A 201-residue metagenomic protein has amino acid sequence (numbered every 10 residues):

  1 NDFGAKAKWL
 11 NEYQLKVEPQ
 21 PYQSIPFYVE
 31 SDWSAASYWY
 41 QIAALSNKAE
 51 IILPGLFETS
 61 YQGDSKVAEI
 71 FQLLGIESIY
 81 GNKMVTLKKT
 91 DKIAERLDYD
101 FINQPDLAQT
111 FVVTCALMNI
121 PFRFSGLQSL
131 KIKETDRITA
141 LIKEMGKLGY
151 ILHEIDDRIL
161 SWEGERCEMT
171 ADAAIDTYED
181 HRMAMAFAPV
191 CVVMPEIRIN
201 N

Functional and structural regions predicted by a protein language model:
N1-N201: Short, structured segments at the rim of ligand-binding sites
